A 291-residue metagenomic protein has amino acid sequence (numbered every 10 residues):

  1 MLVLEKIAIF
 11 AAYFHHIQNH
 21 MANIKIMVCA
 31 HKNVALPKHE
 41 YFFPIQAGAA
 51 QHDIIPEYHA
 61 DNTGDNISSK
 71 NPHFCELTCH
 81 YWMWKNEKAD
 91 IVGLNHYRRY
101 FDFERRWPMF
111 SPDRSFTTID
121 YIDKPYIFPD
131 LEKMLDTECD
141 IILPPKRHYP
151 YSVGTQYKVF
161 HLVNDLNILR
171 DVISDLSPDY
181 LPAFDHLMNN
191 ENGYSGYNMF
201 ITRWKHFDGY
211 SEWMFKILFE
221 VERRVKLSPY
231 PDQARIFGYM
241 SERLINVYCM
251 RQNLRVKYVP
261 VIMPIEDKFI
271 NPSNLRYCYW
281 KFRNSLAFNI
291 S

Functional and structural regions predicted by a protein language model:
V3-I7: Short linear segments in intrinsically disordered or otherwise low-structure-confidence regions
I9-S291: ER/Golgi luminal nucleotide-sugar-dependent glycosyltransferases, focusing on the catalytic module
